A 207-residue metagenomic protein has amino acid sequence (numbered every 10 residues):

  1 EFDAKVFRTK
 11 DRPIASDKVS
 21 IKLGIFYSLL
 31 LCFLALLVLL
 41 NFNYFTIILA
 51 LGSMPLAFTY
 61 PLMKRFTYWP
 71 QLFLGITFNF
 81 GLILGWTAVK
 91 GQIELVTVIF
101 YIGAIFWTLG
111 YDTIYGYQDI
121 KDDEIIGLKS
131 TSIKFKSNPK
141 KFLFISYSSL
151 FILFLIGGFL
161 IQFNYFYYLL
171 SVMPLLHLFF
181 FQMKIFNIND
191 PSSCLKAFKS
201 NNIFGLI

Functional and structural regions predicted by a protein language model:
E1-A50, F106, I125-Y168: Multi-pass membrane catalytic core of lipid/isoprenoid biosynthesis enzymes
R12-I99, I156, L178-N187, S192 (+1 more regions): Intramembrane alpha-helical segments
V96-I102, Q118, S132: Anionic-ligand binding region
F100-Y111: Faces of alpha-helical transmembrane segments in polytopic inner-membrane proteins
L109-L128: Membrane-embedded alpha-helices of multi-pass transport/permease systems
I152-I207: Extended hydrophobic alpha-helices typical of membrane-associated regions
